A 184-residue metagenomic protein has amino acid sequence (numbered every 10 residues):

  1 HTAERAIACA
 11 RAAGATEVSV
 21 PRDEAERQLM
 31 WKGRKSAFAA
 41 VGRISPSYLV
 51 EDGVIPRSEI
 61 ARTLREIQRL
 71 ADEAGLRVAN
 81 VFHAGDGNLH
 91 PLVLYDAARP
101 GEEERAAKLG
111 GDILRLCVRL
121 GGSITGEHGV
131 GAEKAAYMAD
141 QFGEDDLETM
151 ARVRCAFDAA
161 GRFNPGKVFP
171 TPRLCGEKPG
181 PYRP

Functional and structural regions predicted by a protein language model:
H1-P184: Noncatalytic alpha-helical scaffold of FAD-dependent oxidoreductases
